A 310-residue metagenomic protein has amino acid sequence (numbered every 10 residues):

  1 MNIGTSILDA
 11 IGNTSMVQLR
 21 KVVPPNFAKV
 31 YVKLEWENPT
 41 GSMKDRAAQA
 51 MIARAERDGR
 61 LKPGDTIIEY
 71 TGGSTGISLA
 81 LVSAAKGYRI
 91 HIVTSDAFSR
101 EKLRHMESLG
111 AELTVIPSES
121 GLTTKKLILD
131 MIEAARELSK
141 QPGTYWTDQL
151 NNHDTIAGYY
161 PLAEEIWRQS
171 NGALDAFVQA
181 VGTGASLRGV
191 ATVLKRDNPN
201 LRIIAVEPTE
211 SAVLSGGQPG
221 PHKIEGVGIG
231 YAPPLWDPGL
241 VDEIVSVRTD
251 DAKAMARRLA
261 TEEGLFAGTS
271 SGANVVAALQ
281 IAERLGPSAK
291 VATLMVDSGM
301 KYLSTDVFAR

Functional and structural regions predicted by a protein language model:
M1-R310: PLP-dependent amino-acid enzyme catalytic core
